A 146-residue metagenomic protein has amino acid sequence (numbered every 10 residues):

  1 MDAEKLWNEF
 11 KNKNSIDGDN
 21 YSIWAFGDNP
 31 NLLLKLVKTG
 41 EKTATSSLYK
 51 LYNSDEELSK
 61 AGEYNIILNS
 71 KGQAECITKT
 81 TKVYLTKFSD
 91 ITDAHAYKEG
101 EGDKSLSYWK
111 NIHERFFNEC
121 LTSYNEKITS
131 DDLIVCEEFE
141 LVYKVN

Functional and structural regions predicted by a protein language model:
M1-I77, V83-N146: Mixed-charge, low-complexity intrinsically disordered regions
